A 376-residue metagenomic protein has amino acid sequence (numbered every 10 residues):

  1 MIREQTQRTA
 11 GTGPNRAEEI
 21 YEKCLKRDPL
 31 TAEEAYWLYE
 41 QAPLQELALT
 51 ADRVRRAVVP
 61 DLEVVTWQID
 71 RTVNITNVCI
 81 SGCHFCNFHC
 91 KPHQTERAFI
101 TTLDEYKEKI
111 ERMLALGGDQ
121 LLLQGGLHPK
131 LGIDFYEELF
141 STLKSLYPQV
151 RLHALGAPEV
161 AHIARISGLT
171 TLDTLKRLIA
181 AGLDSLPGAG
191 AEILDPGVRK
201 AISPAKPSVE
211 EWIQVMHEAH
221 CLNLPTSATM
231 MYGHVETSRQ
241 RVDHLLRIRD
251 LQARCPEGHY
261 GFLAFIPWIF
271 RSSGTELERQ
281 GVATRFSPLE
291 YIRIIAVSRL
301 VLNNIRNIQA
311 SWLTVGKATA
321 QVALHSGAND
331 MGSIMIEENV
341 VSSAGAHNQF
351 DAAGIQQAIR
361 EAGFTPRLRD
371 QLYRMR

Functional and structural regions predicted by a protein language model:
M1-Q45, L114-A115, L245-L246, A253-R376: Auxiliary Fe-S-binding modules of radical SAM enzymes
L25-K26, E40, R53-P60, A115 (+8 more regions): Generic secondary-structure signature for well-ordered alpha-helical cores
R27, A51, C83, L123 (+5 more regions): Conserved, mostly hydrophobic/aromatic
W37, C90-D250: Conserved Radical SAM active-site core
A48-P92, A98-Q124: N-terminal pre-triad scaffold of radical SAM enzymes
E63-V65, I69, H84-C90, T95 (+3 more regions): Mobile, glycine- and charge-enriched loop segments and immediately flanking short secondary-structure elements within
V65-R71, L121, L152-G156, L186-G188 (+4 more regions): Hydrophobic faces of well-ordered beta-strands that scaffold small-molecule active sites in alpha/beta enzyme cores
N77-C79, N87, G117, A189-G190 (+2 more regions): Short, small-residue-rich loop/turn micro-motifs
